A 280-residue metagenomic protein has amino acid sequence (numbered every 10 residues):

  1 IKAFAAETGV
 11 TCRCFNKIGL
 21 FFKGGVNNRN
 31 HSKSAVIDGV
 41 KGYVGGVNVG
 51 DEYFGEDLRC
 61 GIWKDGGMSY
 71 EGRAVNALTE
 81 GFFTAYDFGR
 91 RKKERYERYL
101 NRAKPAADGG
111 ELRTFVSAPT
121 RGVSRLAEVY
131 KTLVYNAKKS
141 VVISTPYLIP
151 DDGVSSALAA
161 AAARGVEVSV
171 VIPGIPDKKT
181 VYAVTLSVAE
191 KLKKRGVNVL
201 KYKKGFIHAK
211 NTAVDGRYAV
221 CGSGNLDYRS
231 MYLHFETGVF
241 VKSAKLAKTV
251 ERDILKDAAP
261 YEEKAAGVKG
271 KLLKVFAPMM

Functional and structural regions predicted by a protein language model:
I1-M280: Charged, low-complexity intrinsically disordered terminal segments
